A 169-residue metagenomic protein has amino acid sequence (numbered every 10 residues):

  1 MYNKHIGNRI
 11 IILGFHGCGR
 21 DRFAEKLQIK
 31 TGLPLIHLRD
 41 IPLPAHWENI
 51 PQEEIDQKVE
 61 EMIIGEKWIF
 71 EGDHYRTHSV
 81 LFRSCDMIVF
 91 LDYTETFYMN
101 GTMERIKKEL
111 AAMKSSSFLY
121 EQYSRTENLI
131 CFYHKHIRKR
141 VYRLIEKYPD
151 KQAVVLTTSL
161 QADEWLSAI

Functional and structural regions predicted by a protein language model:
M1-G7, F132-I169: NTP-dependent small-molecule kinase module
I12: Hydrophobic anchor at the beta1->P-loop junction of P-loop NTPases
H16: The conserved Walker
D21: Walker A/P-loop
T31, S84-C85, Y148-P149: Short, structured coil segments at secondary-structure junctions
P34-I88, Y93: Conserved nucleotide-sensing/catalytic segment adjacent to the nucleotide-binding pocket in NTP-handling enzymes
Y93-I137: A glycine- and Lys/Arg-enriched "phosphate-lid" helix/loop adjacent to the NTP-binding pocket of small-molecule kinases
